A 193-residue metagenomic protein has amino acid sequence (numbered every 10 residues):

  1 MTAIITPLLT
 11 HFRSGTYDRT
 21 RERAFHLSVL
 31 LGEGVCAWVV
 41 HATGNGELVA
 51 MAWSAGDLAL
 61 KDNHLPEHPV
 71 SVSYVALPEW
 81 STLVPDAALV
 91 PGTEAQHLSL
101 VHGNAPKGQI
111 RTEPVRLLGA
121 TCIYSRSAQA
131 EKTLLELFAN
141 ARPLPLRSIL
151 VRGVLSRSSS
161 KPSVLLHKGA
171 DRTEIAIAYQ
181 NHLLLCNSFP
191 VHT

Functional and structural regions predicted by a protein language model:
M1-T193: Hydrophobic/aromatic-enriched cytosolic interaction surfaces used to assemble or bind macromolecules
